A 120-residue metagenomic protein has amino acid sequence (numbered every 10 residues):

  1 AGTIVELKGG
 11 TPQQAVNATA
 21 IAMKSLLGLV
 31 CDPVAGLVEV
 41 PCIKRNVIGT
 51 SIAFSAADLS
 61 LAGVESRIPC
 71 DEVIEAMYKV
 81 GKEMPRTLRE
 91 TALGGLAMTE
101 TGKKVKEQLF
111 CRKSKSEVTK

Functional and structural regions predicted by a protein language model:
G2-K120: Functionally critical mobile loop/hinge segments
